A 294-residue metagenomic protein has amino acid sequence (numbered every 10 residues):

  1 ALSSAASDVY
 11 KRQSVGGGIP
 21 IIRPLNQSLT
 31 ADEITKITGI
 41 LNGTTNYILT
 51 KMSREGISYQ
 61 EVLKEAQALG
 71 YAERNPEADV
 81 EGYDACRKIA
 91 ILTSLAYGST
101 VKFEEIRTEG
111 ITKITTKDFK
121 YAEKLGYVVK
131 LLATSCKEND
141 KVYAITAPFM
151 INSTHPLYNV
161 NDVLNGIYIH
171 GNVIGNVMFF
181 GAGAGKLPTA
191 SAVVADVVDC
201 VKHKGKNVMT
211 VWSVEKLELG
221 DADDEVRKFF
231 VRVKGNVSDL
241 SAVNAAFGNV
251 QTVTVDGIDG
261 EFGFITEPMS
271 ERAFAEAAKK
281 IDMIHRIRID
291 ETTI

Functional and structural regions predicted by a protein language model:
A1-A6, Y10: Single conserved hydrophobic/aromatic residue that forms the stacking wall/gate of nucleotide- or nucleobase-binding
K11-D84, I91: Rossmann-like NAD(P)H-binding beta-loop-alpha module
G16, P20, D32, R54-E61 (+8 more regions): Conserved active-site and cofactor/substrate-binding residues in soluble primary-metabolism enzymes
I21, K36-T38, N46-L49, E65 (+4 more regions): Catalytic, metal-anchored helix/loop core of enzyme active sites in primary metabolism
E55-I57, A96-K102, V201-G205: Short helix-capping/linker segments at secondary-structure and domain boundaries
Q60-K64, K120, K124, S241 (+2 more regions): Replace "anionic and nucleotidyl ligands
L63-N159, L164-G166: Substrate-binding/catalytic subdomain of NAD(P)-dependent oxidoreductase enzymes
V197-I294: A conserved regulatory-domain signal marking ACT and ACT-like small-molecule sensing domains and adjacent regulatory
